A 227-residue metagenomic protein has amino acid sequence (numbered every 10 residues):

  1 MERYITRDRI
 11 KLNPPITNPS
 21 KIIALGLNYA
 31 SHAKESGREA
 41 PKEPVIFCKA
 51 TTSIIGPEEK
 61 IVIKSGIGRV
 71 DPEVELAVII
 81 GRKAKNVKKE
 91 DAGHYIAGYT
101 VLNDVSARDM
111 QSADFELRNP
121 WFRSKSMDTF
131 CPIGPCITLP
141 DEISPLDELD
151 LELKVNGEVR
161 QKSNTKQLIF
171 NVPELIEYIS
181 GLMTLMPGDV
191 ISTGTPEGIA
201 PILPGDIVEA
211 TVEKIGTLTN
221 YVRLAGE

Functional and structural regions predicted by a protein language model:
M1-K64: Extended, compositionally biased flexible segments
I5-K11, P15, R38, R108-E227: Catalytic-pocket segment enriched in acidic/His residues
A33-K34, P57, V87-K89, D109-Q111: Short helix/loop capping segments that flank catalytic or ligand/cofactor-binding pockets
G68-D71: Extracellular/lumenal carbohydrate-interaction signature centered on repeated Trp-anchored short motifs
V74-L76: Ligand-binding beta-strand-loop-alpha-helix segment within the catalytic cores of soluble metabolic enzymes
A84-K88, E142-P145: Short helix-loop capping/hinge motifs at secondary-structure junctions, enriched in acidic/polar residues
K85-T100: N-terminal accessory regions of nucleic-acid-interacting proteins
